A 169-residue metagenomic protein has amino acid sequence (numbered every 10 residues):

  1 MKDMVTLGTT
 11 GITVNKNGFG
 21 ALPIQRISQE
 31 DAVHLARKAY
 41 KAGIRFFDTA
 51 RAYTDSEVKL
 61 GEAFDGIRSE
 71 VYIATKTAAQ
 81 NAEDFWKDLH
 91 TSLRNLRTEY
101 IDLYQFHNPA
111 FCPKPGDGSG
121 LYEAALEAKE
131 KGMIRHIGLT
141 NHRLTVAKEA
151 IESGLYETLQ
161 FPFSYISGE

Functional and structural regions predicted by a protein language model:
M1-V71: N-terminal binding-site loop/beta-alpha segment at the start of enzyme catalytic domains that lines or forms
T6, V14-G18, R45-F46, E70-A74 (+3 more regions): Structural preference for beta-strand elements that scaffold enzyme active sites
G18-E30, A74-D84, A110-C112: Active-site mouth loops of central-metabolism enzymes
L22, A50-A52, K76-Q80, F106-P109 (+2 more regions): Active-site beta-loop-alpha junctions enriched in small/polar residues
S56-D65, F85-R97, K114-Y122, R143-L155: Distinct, well-ordered alpha-helical segments
V58-K76, E123-G132: Alpha-helix-loop-beta-strand connector modules within alpha/beta enzyme cores
W86-Q105, E127-K131: CE4/NodB-like, metal-dependent polysaccharide N-deacetylase domain that modifies extracellular/periplasmic N-acetylated
P109-E169: Beta/alpha (TIM)-barrel catalytic core signal, keyed to glycine-rich beta->alpha loops juxtaposed to Asp/Glu that bind
